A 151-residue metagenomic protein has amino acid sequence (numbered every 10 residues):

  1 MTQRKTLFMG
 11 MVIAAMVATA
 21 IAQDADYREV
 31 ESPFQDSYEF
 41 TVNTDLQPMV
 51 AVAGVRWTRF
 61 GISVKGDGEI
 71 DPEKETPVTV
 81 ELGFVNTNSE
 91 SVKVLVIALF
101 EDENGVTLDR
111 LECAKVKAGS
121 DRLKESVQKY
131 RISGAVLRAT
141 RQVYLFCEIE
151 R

Functional and structural regions predicted by a protein language model:
M1-F8: Bacterial N-terminal signal peptides that target proteins for export
M9-V17: Bacterial N-terminal signal peptides
A22-E75: Transition segment at domain starts
T76-V80: Structural beta-strand segments of beta-rich domains
F84-N88: Asparagine-centered strand-capping/turn motif at beta-strand->loop junctions
E90-N104: Short acidic, flexible loop segments centered on an aromatic residue
I97-L99, F146-E150: Internal, hydrophobic beta-strand segments that form the core of beta-sheet-rich folds
V106-Q142, E150: Short, solvent-exposed, Trp/other aromatic-anchored flexible loops in extracytoplasmic proteins
